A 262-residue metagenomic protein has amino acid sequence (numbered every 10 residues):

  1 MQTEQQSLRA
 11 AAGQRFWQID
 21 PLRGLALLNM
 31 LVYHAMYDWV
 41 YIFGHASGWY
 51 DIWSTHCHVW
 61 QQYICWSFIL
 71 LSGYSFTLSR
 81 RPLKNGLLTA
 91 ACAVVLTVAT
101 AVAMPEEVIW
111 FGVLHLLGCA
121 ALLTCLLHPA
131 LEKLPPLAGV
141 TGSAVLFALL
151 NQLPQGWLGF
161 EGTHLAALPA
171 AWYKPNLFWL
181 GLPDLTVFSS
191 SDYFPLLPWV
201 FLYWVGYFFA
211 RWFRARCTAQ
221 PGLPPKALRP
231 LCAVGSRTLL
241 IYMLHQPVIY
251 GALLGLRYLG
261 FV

Functional and structural regions predicted by a protein language model:
M1-V262: Alpha-helical transmembrane segments and their immediate juxtamembrane cytosolic regions
